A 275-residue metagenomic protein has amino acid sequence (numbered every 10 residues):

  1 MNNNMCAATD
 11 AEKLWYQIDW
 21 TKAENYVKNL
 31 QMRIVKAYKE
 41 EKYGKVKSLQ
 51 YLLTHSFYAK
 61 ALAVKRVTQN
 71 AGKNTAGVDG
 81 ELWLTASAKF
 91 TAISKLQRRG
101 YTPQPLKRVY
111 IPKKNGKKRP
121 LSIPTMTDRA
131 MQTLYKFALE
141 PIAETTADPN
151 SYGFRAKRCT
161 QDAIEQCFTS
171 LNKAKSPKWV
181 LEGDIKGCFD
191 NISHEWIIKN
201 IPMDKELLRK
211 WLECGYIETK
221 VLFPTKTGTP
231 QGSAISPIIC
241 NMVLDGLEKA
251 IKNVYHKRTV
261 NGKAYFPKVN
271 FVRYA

Functional and structural regions predicted by a protein language model:
M1-T21, N25, N261-K263: Intrinsically disordered, low-complexity and often Lys/Arg-enriched segments
K13-G72, F137-G153: Charged boundary/loop elements
K28, M32, G44-K47, Y51 (+10 more regions): Non-catalytic, well-ordered alpha-helical scaffold segments
V46-K118: Phosphate/adenylate-binding "loop-and-lid" substructures adjacent to NTP/NAD/dNTP-binding pockets in NTP-dependent
A71-L84, P103-A130, T146-C159, L181-E182 (+2 more regions): Short, conserved non-catalytic motifs in the polymerase core
D79, A138, K186: Anionic group-transfer/hydrolysis microenvironments
K95, P149-N150, D162-A275: Conserved polymerase palm-domain catalytic core
T102, P141-T145, M203-R209: Cytochrome P450 catalytic domain signature, combining two hallmark sequence patches
